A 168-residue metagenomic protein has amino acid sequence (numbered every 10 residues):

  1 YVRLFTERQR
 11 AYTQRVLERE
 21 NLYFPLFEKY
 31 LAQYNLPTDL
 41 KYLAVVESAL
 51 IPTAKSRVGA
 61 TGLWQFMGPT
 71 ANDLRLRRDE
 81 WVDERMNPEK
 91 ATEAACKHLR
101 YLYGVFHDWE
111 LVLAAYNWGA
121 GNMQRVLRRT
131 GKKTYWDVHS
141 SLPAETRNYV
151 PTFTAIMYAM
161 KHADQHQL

Functional and structural regions predicted by a protein language model:
Y1-L26, Q33-Y34, D73, R78-V105 (+2 more regions): Extracytoplasmic and endomembrane cell-envelope/extracellular-matrix remodeling and assembly machinery
T13-V16, A44-V46, L50, W64 (+1 more regions): Long, contiguous hydrophobic alpha-helical segments, chiefly transmembrane helices and signal peptides
Y23, F27, D39-E47, G59 (+1 more regions): Generic hydrophobic, aliphatic-rich segments that mediate packing or membrane embedding
A32, G59-F66, T130-K133: Short, exposed beta-strand "edge-strand" segments with a Pro/Gly-rich flavor and a Y/T-containing core
L36-T53, V112-N117: Short, functionally critical alpha-helical segments immediately adjacent to catalytic or ligand/cofactor-binding
S48-A49, P69-A71, Y158: Solvent-exposed coil/turn segments that connect beta secondary-structure elements in extracytoplasmic/periplasmic
A54-R75: Short, surface-exposed glycine/acidic/tryptophan-bearing loops
